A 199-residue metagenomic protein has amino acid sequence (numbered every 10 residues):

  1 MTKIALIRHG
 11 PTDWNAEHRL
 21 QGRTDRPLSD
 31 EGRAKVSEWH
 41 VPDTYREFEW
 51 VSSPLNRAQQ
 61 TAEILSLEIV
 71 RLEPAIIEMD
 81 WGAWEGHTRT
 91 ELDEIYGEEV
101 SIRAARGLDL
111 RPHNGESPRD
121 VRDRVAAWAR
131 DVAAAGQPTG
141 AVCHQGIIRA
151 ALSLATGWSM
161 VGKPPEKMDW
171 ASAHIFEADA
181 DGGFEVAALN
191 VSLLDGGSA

Functional and structural regions predicted by a protein language model:
M1-T2, M79-E94, A134, S153-A199: Acidic, low-complexity terminal tails and accessory targeting/binding regions of phosphate-metabolizing enzymes
T2-E68, L72, I95: Active-site-proximal alpha-helix that buttresses catalytic centers in soluble enzyme cores
I4, F48, A135-G146: Generic beta-sheet signal
T12, I147-I148: Short active-site segment of divalent metal-dependent hydrolases/proteases that encodes the spacing between
P27, E68-A75, S159-M168: Short hydrophobic/aromatic-enriched beta-strand-loop microsegments
T44-A75, S101-I102, E177-A199: Conserved histidine-centered catalytic loops in small-molecule metabolism enzymes
S52-S53, D123, V142-C143: Short beta-strand scaffold positions
L65-V125, A188: Phosphate-handling substructures
